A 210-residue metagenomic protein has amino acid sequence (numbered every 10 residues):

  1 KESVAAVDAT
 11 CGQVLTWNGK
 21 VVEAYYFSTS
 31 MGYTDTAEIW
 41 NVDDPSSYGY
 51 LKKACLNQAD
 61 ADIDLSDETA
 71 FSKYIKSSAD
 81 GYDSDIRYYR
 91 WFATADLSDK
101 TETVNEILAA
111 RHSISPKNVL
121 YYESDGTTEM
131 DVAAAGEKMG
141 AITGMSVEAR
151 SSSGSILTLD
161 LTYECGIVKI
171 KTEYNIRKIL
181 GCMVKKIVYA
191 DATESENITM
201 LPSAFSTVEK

Functional and structural regions predicted by a protein language model:
K1-K210: Conserved, single-site charged/polar hotspot
